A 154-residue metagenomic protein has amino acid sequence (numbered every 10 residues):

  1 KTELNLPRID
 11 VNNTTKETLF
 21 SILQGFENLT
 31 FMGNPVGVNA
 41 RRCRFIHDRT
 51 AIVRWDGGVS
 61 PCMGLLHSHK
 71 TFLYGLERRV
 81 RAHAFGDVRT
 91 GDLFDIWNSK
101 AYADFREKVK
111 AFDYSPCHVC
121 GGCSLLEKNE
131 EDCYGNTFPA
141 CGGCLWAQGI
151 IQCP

Functional and structural regions predicted by a protein language model:
K1-G91: Radical SAM enzyme [4Fe-4S]-AdoMet core and its adjacent flexible, acidic and glycine-rich loops/tails across
G64-P154: Flexible mid-to-C-terminal extensions adjoining Fe-S/redox cofactors in radical SAM and related proteins
